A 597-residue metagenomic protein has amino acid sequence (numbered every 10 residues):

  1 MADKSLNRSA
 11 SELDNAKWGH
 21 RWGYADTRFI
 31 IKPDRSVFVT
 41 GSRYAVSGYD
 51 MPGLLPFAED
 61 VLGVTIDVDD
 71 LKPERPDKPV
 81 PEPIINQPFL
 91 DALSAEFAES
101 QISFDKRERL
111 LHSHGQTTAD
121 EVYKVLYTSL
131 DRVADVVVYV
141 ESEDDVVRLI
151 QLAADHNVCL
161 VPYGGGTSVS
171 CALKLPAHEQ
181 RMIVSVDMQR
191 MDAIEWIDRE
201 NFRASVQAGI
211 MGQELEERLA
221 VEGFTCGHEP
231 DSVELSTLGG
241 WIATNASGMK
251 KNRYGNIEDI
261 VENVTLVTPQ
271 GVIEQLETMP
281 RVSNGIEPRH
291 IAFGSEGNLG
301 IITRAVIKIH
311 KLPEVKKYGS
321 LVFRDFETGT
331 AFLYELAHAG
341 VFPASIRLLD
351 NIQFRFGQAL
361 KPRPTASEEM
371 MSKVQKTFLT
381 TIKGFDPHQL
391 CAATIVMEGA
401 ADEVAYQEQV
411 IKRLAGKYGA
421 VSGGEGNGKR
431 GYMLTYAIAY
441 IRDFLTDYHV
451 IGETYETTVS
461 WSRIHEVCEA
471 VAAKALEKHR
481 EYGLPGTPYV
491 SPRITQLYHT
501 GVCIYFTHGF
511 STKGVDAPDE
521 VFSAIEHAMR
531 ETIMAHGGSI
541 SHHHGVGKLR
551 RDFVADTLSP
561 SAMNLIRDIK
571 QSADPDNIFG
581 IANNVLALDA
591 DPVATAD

Functional and structural regions predicted by a protein language model:
M1-V147, Q151, V169-F202, R355-L360 (+4 more regions): N-terminal flexible segment immediately upstream of the FAD-binding catalytic core in FAD-dependent oxidoreductases
G48-D67, E99-K124, T330-A528, H536: C-terminal substrate-recognition/cap domain of FAD-linked oxidoreductases
D135-V137, E179-I183, R203, I451-T457 (+2 more regions): Glycine-rich tight-turn/loop motif centered on a GG-T
D192-L349, K361, A366, D591-D597: FAD-binding subdomain of flavoenzyme oxidoreductases
V272, V546-D597: Activity-critical C-terminal alpha-helical subdomain
